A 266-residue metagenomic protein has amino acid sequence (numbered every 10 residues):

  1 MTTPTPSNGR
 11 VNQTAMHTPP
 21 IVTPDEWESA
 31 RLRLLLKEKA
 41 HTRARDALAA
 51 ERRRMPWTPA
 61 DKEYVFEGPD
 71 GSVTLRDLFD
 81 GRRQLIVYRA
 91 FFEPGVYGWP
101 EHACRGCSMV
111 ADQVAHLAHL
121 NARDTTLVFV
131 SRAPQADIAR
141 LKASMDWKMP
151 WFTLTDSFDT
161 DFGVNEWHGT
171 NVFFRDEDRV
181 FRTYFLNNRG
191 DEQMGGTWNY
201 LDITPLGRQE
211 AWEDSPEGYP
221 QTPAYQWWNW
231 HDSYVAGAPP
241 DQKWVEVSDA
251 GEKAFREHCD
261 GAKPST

Functional and structural regions predicted by a protein language model:
T2-R123, R140-D146, P150, D156-T266: Non-globular targeting/processing and membrane-anchoring segments
T126-R132: Short internal beta-strands
Q135: Duplex nucleic acid-engaging cores and interfaces of nucleic-acid transaction enzymes
